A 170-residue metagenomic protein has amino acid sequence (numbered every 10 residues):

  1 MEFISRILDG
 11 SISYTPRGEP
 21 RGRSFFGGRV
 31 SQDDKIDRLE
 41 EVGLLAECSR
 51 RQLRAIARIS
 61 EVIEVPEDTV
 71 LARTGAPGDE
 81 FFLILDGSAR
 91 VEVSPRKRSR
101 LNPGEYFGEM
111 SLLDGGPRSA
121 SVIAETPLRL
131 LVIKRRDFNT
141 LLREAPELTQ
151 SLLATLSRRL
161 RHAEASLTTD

Functional and structural regions predicted by a protein language model:
M1-D170: Cytosolic regulatory regions built on CNB/CRP/Popeye-like sensor folds
